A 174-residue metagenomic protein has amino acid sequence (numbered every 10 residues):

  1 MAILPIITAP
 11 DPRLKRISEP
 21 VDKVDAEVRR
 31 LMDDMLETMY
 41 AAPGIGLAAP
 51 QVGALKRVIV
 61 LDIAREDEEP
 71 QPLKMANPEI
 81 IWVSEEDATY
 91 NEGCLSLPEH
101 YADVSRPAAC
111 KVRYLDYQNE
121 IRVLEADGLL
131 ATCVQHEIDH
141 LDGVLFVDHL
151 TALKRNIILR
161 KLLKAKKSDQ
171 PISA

Functional and structural regions predicted by a protein language model:
M1-A174: Positively charged
